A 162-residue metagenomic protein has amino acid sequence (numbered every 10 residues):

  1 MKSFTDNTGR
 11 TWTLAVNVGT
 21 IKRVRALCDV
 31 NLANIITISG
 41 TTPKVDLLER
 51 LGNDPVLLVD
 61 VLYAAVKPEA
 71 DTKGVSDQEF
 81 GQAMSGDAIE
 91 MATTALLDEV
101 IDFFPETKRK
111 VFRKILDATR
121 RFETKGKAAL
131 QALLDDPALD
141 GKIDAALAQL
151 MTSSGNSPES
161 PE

Functional and structural regions predicted by a protein language model:
M1-R10, A26, V30-V56, D60 (+1 more regions): Charged interaction scaffolds used for protein-protein
W12-L14: Short, isolated positions in well-ordered beta-strands
V16-I21: A short, sequence-level motif marking secondary-structure junctions
